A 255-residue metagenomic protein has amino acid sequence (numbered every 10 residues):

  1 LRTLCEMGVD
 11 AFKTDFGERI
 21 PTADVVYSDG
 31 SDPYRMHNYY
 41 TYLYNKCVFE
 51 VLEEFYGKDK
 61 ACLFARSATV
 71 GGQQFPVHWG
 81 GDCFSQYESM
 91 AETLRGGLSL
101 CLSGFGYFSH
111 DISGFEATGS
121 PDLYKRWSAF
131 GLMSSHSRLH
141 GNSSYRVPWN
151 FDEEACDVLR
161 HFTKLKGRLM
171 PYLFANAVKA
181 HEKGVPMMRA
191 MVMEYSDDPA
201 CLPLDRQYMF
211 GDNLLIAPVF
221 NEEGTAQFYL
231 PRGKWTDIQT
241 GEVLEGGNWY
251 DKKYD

Functional and structural regions predicted by a protein language model:
L1-D255: Catalytic-domain carbohydrate-binding cleft regions of carbohydrate-active enzymes
